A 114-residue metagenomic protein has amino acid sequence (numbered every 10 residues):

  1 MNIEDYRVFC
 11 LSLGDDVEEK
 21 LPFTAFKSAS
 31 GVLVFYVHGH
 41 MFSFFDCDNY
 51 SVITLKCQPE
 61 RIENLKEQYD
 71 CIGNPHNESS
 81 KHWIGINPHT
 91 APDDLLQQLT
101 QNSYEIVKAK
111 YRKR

Functional and structural regions predicted by a protein language model:
M1-R114: Charge-dense, helix-prone N-terminal extensions
